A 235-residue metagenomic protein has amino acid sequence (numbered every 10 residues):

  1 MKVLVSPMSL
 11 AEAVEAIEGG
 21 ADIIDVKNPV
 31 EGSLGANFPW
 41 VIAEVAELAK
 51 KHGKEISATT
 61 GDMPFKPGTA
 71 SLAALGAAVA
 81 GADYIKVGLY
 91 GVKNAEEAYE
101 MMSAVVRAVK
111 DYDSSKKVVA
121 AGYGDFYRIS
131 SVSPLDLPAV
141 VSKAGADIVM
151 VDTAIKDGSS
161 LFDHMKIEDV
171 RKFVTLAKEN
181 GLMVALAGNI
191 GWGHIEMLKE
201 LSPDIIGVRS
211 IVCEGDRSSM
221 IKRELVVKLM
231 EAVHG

Functional and structural regions predicted by a protein language model:
M1-S6, A46-E47, K172: N-terminal amphipathic alpha-helix/helix-capping segment at the start of soluble metabolic enzymes
V3-D22: N-terminal basic/disordered segments at the start of proteins
L10, S33-A49: Glycine-rich, positively charged N-terminal anion/phosphate-binding segment
A16, V45, V149, L198: Conserved, mostly hydrophobic/aromatic
I23-G35, V79-N94, I148-G158, L201-L225: Glycine-rich phosphate-binding active-site loops on the catalytic face of alpha/beta enzymes
W40-V45, K93-V106, V208-G235: C-terminal helical cap(s) of enzyme catalytic domains, especially alpha/beta-barrels
K51-S57, G61-L72, A78-L161, L176 (+2 more regions): Conserved anion-binding
